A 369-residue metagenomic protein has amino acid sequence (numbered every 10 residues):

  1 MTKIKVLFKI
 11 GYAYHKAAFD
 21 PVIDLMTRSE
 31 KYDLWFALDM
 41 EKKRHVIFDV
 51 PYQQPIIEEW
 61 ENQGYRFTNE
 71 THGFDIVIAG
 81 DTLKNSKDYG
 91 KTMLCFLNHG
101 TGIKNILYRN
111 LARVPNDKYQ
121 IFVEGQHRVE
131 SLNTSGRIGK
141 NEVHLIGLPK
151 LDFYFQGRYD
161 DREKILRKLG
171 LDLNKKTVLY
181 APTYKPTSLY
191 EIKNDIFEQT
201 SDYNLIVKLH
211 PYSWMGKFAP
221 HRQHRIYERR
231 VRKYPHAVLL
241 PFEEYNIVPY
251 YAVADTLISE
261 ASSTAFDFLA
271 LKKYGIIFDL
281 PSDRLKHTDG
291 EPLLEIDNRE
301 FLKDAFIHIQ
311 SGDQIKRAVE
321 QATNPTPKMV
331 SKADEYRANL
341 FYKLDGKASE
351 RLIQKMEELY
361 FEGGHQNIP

Functional and structural regions predicted by a protein language model:
T2-V6: Extreme N-terminal starter segment of soluble prokaryotic enzymes
L7-G157: Active-site and donor-binding regions of nucleotide-sugar-utilizing enzymes
H15-R28, K150-R229, I309, F341-E350: Conserved catalytic-core segment of nucleotide-activated headgroup transferases in glycan assembly
W35-Q54, S201-E243: Catalytic donor nucleotide-activated moiety binding site of glycosyltransferases and closely related
Y65-E70, A219-F266: Donor nucleotide-activated moiety binding/catalytic core segment of transferases that use nucleotide-activated donors
K84-N98, F242-D289: A donor-sugar binding/catalytic signature common to diverse glycosyltransferases and related nucleotide-sugar
P115-K118, G139-K140, S263-L340: Catalytic binding pocket for nucleotide-activated donors in carbohydrate/polymer assembly enzymes
L344-P369: C-terminal alpha-helical cap of glycosyltransferases
